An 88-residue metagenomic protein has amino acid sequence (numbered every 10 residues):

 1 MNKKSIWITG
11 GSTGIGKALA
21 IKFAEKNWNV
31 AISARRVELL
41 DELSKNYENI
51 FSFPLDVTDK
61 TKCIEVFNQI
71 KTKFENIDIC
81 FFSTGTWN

Functional and structural regions predicted by a protein language model:
S5-I8, C80-F81: Conserved hydrophobic beta-strands of the Rossmann-like cofactor-binding core in SDR/related NAD(P)H-dependent
G10-T13: Conserved glycine-rich cofactor-binding loop
G16-K17: N-terminal Rossmann-fold NAD(P) dinucleotide-binding loop
F23: Aromatic pocket-lining residues of Rossmann-like dinucleotide-binding sites
K26-L43: Conserved glycine-rich Rossmann-like NAD(P)H-binding loop of the short-chain dehydrogenase/reductase
L40, C63-I70: A conserved hydrophobic alpha-helix of the Rossmann-fold in NAD(P)-dependent oxidoreductases
L55-E65: The beta1-alpha1 cofactor-binding region of Rossmann-like NAD(H)/NADP(H)-dependent oxidoreductases
S83-N88: Conserved NAD(P)H cofactor-binding loop of Rossmann-fold oxidoreductase domains
